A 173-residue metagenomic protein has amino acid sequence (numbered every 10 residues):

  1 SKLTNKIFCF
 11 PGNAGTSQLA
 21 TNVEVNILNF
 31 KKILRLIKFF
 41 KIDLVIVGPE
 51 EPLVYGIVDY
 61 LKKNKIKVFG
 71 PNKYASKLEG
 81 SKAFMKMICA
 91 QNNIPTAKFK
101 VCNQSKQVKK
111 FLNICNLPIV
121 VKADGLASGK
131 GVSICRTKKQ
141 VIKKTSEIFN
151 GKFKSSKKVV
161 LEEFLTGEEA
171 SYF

Functional and structural regions predicted by a protein language model:
S1, G15-S17, F69, Q91-N93 (+4 more regions): Solvent-exposed alpha-helices and their adjacent loops that cap or buttress functional pockets in soluble metabolic
S1-Y74: ATP-binding N-terminal substructure of ATP-dependent carboxylate-amine bond-forming enzymes
N22-N29, K100-Q104, C135: Short acidic-hydrophobic, aromatic-tinged amphipathic segments that line or gate anion-handling sites
V23-I27, K62-K65, K86-I88, C115-N116 (+1 more regions): Short, hinge-like loop/turn segments at secondary-structure boundaries
L36, F40, K110-F111, K144: CheY-like receiver
L44, P95-K98, P118-V120, C135-S171: Conserved ATP-binding module of the ATP-grasp superfamily
L53-Y55, V108, E169-A170: Short, well-ordered alpha-helical microsegments
F69-G131: A conserved helix-loop-beta module that forms one wall/lid of the active-site cleft in ATP-utilizing catalytic domains
